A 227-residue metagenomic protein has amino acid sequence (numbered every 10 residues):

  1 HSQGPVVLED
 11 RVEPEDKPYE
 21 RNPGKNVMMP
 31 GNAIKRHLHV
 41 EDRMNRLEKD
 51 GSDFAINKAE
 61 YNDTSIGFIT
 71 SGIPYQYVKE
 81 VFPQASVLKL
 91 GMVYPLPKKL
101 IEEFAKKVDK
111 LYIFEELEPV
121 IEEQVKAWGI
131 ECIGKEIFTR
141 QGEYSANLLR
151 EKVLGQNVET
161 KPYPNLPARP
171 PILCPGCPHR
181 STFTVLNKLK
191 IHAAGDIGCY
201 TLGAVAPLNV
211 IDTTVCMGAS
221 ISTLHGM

Functional and structural regions predicted by a protein language model:
H1-L173, P178-T182, N187-I191: Flexible, low-complexity linker and terminal segments
F183, H192-M227: Thiamine diphosphate
